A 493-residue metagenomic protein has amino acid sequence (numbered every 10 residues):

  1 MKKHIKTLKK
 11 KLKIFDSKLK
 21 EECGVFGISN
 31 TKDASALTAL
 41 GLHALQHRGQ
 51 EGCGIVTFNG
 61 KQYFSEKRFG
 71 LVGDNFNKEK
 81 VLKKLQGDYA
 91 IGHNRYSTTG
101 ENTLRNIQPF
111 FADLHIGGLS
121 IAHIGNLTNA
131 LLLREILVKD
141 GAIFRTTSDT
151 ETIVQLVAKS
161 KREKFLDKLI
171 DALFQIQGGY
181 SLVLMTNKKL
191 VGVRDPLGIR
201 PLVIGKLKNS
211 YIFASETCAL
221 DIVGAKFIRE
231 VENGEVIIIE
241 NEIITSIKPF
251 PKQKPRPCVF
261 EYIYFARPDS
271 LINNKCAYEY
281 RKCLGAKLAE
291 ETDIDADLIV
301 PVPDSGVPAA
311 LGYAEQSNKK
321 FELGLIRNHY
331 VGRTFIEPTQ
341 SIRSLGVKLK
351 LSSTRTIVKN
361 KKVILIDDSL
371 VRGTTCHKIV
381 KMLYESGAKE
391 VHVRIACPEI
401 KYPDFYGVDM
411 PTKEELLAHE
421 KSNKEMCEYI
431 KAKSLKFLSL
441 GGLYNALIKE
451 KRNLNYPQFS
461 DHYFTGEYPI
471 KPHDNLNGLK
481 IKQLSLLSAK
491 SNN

Functional and structural regions predicted by a protein language model:
M1-N233, I238-A296, V302, E390: Conserved short alpha-helical segments that host acidic/polar catalytic motifs at enzyme active sites
D33-S35, T98-T99, N129, I199-R200 (+7 more regions): Flexible loop/turn segments at secondary-structure boundaries
F76, T146, E151, F321-G332 (+1 more regions): A conserved beta-strand->alpha-helix junction
A142, R162-E163, D293-D297, E315-E322 (+2 more regions): Secondary-structure transition/capping motifs at alpha-helix termini and the adjoining loop/turn into the next element
T152-K164, P303, E315-R333: Amphipathic alpha-helical
L173, K188-K189, G224-E230, K381-N493: PRPP-dependent phosphoribosyltransferase catalytic core
I299, G306-Y313, S317, F321 (+1 more regions): Extended, hydrophobic alpha-helical segments in both membrane/secreted and soluble proteins
N318-V363, T374, K401-V408: Short, glycine/charge-rich flexible loops or terminal/linker lids adjacent to PRPP-binding catalytic cores
